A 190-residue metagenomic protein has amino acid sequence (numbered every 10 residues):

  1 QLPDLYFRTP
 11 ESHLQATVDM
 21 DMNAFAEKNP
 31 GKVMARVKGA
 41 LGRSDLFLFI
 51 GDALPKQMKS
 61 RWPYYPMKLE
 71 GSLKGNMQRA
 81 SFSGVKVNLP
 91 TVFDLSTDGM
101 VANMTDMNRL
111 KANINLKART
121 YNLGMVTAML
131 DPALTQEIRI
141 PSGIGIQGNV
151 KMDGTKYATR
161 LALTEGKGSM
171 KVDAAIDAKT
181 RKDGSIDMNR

Functional and structural regions predicted by a protein language model:
Q1-F7, L14-G39, K59-S60, M67-Q78 (+6 more regions): Extended lipid/amphipathic-ligand handling interfaces
G42-I50, L123: Outer-membrane beta-barrel translocator/channel fold
I50-G51, Y64: Generic signal for short, ordered secondary-structure residues within or immediately flanking folded domains
L54-Q57: A cross-kingdom feature marking solvent-exposed beta-strand/loop segments within repeated, beta-rich binding/scaffold
R119-T120: Central antiparallel beta-sheet cores of small beta-barrel/beta-sandwich binding domains
